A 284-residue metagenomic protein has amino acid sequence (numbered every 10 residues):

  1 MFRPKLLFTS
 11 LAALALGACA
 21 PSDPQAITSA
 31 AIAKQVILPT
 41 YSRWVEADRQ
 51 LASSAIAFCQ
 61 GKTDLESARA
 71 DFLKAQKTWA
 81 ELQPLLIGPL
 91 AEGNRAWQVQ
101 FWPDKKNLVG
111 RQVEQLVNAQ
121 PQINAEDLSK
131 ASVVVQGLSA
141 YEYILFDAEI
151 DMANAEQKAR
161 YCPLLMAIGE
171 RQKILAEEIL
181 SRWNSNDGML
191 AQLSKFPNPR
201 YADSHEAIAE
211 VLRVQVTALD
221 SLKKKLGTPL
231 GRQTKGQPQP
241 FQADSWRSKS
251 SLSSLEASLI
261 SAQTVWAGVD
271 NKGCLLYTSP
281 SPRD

Functional and structural regions predicted by a protein language model:
M1-F8: Bacterial N-terminal signal peptides that target proteins for export
T9-A15: Bacterial N-terminal signal peptides
A20-S22: Bacterial signal peptide processing site
P24-G61, L73: N-terminal mature-domain "stem" immediately C-terminal to a signal peptide or N-terminal signal-anchor/transmembrane
Q60-T63, Q83-P84: Soluble secreted/lumenal catalytic domains with histidine-centered metal-binding or acid-base catalytic motifs
A75-F241: Acidic/His-rich structured neighborhood in mature extracellular/periplasmic domains
P238-L276: Internal helical hairpin/lid segments
Y277-D284: Conserved small/polar residues in nucleotide/adenosyl-binding loops
